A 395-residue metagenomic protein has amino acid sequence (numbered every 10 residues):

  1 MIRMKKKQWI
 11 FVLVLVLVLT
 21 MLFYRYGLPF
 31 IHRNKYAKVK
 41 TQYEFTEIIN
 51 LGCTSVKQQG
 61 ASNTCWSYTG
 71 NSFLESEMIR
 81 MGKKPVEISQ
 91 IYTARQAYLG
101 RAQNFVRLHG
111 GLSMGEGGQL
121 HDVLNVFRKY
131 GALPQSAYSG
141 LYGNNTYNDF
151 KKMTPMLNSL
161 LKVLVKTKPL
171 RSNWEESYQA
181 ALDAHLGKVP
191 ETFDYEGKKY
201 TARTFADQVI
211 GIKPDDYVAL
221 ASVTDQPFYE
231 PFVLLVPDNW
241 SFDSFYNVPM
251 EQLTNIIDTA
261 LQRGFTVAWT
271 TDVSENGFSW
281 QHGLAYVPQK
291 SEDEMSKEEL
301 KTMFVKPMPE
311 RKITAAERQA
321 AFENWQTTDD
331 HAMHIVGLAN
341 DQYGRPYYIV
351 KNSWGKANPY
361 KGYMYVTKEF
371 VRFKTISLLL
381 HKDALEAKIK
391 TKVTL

Functional and structural regions predicted by a protein language model:
M1-M4, N34, K166-S172: Generic structural signal for short, solvent-exposed loop/turn connectors between secondary structure elements
I2-L17: N-terminal Sec-pathway targeting helices
T20-N34: Membrane-interface motif at the C-terminal end of an N-terminal transmembrane signal
Y26-G27, E176-L395: Active-site signature of cysteine proteases
H32-Q42: Acidic, low-complexity proline/glycine-rich segments
K40-A268, S353, N358-Y360: Active-site nucleophile-adjacent alpha helix/oxyanion-hole segment immediately C-terminal to the catalytic cysteine
